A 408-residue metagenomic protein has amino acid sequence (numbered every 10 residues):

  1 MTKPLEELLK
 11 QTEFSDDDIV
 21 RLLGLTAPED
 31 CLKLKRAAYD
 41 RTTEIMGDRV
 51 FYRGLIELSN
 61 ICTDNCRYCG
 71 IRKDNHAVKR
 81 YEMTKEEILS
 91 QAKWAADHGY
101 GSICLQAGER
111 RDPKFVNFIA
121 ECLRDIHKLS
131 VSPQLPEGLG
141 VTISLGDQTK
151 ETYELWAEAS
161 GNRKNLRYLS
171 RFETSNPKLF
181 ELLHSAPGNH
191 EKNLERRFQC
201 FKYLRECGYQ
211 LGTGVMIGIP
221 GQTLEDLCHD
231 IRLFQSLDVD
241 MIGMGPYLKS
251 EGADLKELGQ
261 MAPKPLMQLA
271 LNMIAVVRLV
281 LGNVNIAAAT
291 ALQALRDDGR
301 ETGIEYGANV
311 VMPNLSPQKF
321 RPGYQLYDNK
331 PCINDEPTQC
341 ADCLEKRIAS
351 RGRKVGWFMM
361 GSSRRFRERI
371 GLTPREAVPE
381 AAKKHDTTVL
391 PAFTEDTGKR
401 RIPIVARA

Functional and structural regions predicted by a protein language model:
M1-E29, A96, Q235-A408: Auxiliary Fe-S-binding modules of radical SAM enzymes
A38, C66, L105, L204 (+3 more regions): Conserved, mostly hydrophobic/aromatic
E44-E87: Canonical Radical SAM [4Fe-4S] cluster-binding loop centered on the CxxxCxxC motif and its immediate flanking residues
R53-I56, H76, C104-V116, L248-L258 (+1 more regions): Glycine-rich, proline-tolerant flexible connector loops at the mouths of alpha/beta enzymes
G54, A92, I119-H127, Y153 (+6 more regions): Generic structural signal for well-ordered alpha-helices, preferentially at hydrophobic/aromatic core positions
I56-L58, E109-R111, L145-T149, T174-N176 (+5 more regions): Active-site-proximal loop/turn and secondary-structure-junction residues that shape catalytic pockets, frequently
K73-L89, A95-C200, Q210-I217, D240-G243: Core AdoMet radical
T149-E158, P220-F234, A294-E305: Catalytic cores of alpha/beta
